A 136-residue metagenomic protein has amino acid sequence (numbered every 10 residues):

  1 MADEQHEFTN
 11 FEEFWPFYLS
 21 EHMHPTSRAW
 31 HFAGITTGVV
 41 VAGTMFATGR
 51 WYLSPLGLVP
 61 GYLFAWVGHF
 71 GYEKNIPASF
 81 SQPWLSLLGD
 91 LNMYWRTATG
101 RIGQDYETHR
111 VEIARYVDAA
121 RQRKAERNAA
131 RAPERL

Functional and structural regions predicted by a protein language model:
A2-F17, K74-P133: Membrane-proximal soluble regions of multi-pass membrane proteins
T9-A33: Membrane interfacial helix-start motif at the N-side
W30-G43: Core segments of transmembrane alpha-helices that mediate helix-helix packing or line hydrophobic substrate/ligand
A42-M45, H69: Structural signal for membrane-spanning alpha-helices in multi-pass inner-membrane proteins, emphasizing helix cores
F46-L53: Membrane-interfacial hairpin junctions
S54-V59: Hydrophobic alpha-helical transmembrane segments
P60-E73: Transmembrane alpha-helical segments that form the membrane-embedded catalytic/substrate-channel core of multi-pass
